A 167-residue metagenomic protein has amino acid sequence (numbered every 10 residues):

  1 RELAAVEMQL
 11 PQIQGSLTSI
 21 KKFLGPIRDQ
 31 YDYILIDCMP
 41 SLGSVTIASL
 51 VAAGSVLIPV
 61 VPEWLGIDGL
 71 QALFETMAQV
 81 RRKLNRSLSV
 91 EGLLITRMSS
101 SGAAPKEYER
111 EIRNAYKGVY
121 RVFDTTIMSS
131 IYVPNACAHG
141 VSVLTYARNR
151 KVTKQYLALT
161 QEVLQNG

Functional and structural regions predicted by a protein language model:
R1-D29, L84, A136-A138: P-loop/Walker-type NTP enzyme "switch/lid" segment
E7-L10, V60, T145-A147: Short, polar/flexible loop-turn hinges at active-site or ligand-entry regions and domain interfaces
S19, A72, Q155: Charged catalytic carboxylate motif
F23, R28-M128: Conserved catalytic-core segment of NTP-binding enzymes
S129-A136: Short, glycine-rich, amphipathic interfacial segments at transmembrane boundaries or analogous
A136-Q155: C-terminal boundary of histidine-terminating zinc-finger modules
A158-G167: C-terminal alpha-helix
